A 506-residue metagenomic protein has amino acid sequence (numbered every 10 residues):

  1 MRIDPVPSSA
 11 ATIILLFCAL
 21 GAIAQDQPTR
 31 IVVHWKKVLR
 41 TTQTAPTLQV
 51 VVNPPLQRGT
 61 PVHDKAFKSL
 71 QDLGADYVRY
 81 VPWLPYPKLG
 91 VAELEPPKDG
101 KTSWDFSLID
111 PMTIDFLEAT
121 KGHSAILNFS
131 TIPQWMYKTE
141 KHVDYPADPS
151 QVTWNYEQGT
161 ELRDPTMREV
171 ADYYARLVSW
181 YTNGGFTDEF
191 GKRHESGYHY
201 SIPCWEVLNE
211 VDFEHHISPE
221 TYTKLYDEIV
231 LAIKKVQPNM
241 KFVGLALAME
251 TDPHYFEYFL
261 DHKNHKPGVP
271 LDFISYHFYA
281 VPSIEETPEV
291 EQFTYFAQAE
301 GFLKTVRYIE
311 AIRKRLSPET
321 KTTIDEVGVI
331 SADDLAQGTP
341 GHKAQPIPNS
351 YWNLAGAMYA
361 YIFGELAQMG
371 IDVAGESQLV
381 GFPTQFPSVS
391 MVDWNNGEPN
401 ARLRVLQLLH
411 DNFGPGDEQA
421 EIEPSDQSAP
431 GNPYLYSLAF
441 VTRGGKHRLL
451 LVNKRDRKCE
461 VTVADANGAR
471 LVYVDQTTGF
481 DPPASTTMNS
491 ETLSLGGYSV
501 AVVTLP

Functional and structural regions predicted by a protein language model:
M1-A11: Bacterial N-terminal signal peptides that target proteins for export
A11-T12, A22: Cleavable N-terminal signal peptides
A24-V207, F213-E250, H265-P270, K314-E319 (+5 more regions): Non-catalytic accessory regions flanking glycosidase/transglycosidase catalytic cores in CAZymes
G90-E93, H215-H216, E285-V290, D334-T339 (+2 more regions): Short acidic, glycine/proline-rich loop/turn micro-motifs
V236, Y258-F273, Y279, F302-L316: Catalytic-core regions of glycoside hydrolase
L247-S275, V327-L354, F382-Q385: Substrate-binding cleft/loops of secretory-pathway carbohydrate-active enzymes
V281-G338, G397-E398: Glycoside hydrolase catalytic-domain groove-lining segments
